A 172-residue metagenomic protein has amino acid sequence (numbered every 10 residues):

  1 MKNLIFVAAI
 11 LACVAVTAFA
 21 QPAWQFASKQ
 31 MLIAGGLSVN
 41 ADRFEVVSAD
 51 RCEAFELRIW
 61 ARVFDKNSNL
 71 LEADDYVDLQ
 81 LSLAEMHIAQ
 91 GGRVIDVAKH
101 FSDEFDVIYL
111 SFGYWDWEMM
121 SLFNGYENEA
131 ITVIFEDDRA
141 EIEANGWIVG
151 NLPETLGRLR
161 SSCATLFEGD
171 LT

Functional and structural regions predicted by a protein language model:
M1-L4: Positively charged n-region of N-terminal signal peptides that target proteins for export
V7-A8, A18: Cleavable N-terminal signal peptides
A9-I10, Q30: Short N-terminal leader segment in a subset of presequences, especially plant chloroplast and some mitochondrial
C13-T17: N-terminal signal peptide c-region/cleavage motif recognized by signal peptidases
F19-N124, N128-T172: A generic "folded-domain core" signal
